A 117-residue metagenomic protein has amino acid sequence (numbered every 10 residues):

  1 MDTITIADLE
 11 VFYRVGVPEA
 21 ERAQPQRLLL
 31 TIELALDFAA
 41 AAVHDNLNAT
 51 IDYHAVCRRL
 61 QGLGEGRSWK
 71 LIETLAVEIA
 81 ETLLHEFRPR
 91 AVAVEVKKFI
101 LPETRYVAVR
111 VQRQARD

Functional and structural regions predicted by a protein language model:
M1-D117: N-terminal, polar/charged subdomain of small-to-medium soluble alpha/beta proteins
